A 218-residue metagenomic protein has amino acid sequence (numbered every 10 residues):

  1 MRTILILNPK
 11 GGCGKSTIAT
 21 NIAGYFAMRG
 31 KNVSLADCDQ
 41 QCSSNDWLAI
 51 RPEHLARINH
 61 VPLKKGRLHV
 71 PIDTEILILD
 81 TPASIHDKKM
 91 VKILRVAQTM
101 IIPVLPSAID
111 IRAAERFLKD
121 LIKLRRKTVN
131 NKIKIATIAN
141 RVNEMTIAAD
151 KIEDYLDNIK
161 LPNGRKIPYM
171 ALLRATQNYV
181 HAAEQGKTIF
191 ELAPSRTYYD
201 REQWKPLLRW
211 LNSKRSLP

Functional and structural regions predicted by a protein language model:
M1-M28: Walker A (P-loop) phosphate-binding motif
R29-S44: Short beta-strand-centered segment that lines the nucleotide-binding/catalytic pocket of NTP-utilizing
Q41-A56: P-loop NTPase switch/communication element
P71-M90: Switch II (G3) loop of P-loop NTPases
K88-A108: Inter-motif core of Ras-like GTPase G domains
R112-K132, N140: Conserved C-terminal guanine-recognition region of P-loop GTPase G domains, centered on the G4
N143, E153-F190: Beta-strand-loop-alpha "switch" segments that mediate conformational coupling across diverse proteins
T188-P218: NTP-binding/hydrolysis catalytic cores, primarily Walker-type P-loop NTPases
